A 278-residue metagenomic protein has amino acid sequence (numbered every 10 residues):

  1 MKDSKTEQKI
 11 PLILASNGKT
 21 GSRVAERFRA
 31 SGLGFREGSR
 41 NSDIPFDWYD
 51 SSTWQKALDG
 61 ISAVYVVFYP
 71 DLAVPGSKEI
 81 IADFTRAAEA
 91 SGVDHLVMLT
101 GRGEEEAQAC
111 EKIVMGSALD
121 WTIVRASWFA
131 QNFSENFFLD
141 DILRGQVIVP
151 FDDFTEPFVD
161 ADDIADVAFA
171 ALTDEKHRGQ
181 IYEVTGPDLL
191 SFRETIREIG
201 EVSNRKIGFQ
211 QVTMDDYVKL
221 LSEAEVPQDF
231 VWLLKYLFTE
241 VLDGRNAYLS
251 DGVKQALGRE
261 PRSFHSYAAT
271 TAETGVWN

Functional and structural regions predicted by a protein language model:
K2-K5, D215-N278: A hydrophobic C-terminal alpha-helical subdomain
K2-R40, Y49-S52, D59-S62, D71-K78 (+7 more regions): Oxidoreductase cofactor-interface core, primarily capturing Rossmann-like NAD(P)-dependent enzymes
F46: Cofactor-binding loops of NAD(P)H-dependent oxidoreductases, dominated by short-chain dehydrogenase/reductases
Y65-V67: Periplasmic-binding protein-like
A82: Conserved N-proximal alpha/beta basic substrate-recognition cap immediately N-terminal to, or forming the N-lobe
